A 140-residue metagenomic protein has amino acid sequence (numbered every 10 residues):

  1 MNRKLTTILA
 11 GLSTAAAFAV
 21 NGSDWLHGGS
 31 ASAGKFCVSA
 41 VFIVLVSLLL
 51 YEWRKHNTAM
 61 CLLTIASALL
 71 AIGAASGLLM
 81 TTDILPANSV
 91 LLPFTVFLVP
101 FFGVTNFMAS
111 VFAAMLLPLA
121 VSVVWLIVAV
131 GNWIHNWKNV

Functional and structural regions predicted by a protein language model:
M1-K4, I8-T14, V46, M60-L79: Transmembrane alpha-helical segments of multi-pass membrane proteins
M1-V44: Transmembrane alpha-helical insertion/packing segments
F18-G29, E52, A75-I84: Juxtamembrane "helix-exit" motif on the non-cytosolic side of transmembrane helices
V38-I65: Canonical alpha-helical transmembrane segments
V44-W53, L79, F101-A109: Alpha-helical transmembrane segments in multipass membrane proteins, preferentially the mid-helix core
L45-L48, L117-V140: Transmembrane alpha-helical segments in integral membrane proteins
L79-L98: Juxtamembrane non-transmembrane "cap" segments at the membrane-aqueous interface of multi-pass membrane proteins
F102-W125: Hydrophobic alpha-helical transmembrane segments
